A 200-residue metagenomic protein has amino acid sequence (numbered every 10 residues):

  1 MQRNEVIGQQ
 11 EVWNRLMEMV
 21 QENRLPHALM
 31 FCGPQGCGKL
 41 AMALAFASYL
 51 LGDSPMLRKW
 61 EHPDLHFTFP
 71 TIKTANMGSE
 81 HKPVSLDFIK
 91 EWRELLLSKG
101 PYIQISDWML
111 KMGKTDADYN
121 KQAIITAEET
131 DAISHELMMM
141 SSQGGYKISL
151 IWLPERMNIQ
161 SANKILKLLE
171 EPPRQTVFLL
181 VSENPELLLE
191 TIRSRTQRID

Functional and structural regions predicted by a protein language model:
Q2-R156, Q160: Clamp-loader machinery-focused feature within the broader ASCE/P-loop NTPase space
H62, A162, P185, R193: ATP/adenylate-binding site constellation spanning eukaryotic-like Ser/Thr protein kinases, ABC-transporter
M138, N163-V177: Conserved catalytic/switch belt of AAA+ P-loop NTPases
Q143-I148, P173-L179: Loop/turn-to-beta-strand initiation segments
W152-P154, L180-P185: A short beta-strand-to-loop transition that corresponds to the Sensor-1 phosphate-sensing loop of AAA+ P-loop ATPases
R156, E171, L187, R198: Residues immediately C-terminal
V177-L180, R198-D200: Short hydrophobic alpha-helical runs that function as membrane-insertion/retention elements
E190-D200: A short helix-turn-beta junction within AAA+ P-loop NTPase domains corresponding to the substrate/partner-engaging
